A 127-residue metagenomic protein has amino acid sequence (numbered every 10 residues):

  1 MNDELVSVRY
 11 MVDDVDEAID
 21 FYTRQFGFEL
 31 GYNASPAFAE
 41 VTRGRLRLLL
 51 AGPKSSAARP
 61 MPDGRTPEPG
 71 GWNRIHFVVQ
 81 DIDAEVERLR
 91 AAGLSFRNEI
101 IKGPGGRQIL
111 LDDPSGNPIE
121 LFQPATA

Functional and structural regions predicted by a protein language model:
M1-S7, E29-V78, V86-D112, Q123-A127: Vicinal oxygen chelate
M11: Catalytic core of Fe(II)/2-oxoglutarate
A18, Y22-T23, L89, G116: Conserved active-site tyrosine of GNAT-family acetyltransferases
D83, S115: Adenine-nucleotide cofactor-binding loop residues
P118-L121: Short glycine-/small-residue motifs
